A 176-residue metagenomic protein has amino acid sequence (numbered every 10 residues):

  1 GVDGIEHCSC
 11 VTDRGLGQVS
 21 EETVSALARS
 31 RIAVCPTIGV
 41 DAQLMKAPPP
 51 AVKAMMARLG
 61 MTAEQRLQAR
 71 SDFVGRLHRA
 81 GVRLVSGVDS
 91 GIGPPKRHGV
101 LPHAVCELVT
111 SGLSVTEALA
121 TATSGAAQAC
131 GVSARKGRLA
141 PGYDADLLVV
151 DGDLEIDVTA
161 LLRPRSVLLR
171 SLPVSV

Functional and structural regions predicted by a protein language model:
G1-A69, S90-I92, G112, C130 (+1 more regions): Active-site core of metal-dependent hydrolases
G17, E21, H98-P102, L161: Conserved strand-to-helix beginnings and helix N-cap segments that scaffold or border functional pockets
A26-R31, A80-G81, P164: Structured helix-beta-strand junction loops
M55-R58, L67-D153: His/Asp/Glu-enriched, well-ordered alpha-helical/loop segment that forms or immediately abuts the divalent-metal
I156: Small/polar (Gly/Ser/Thr/Ala-rich) solvent-exposed segments that form structured loops/beta-strands/short helices used
V167: Short aromatic-centered micro-motifs
